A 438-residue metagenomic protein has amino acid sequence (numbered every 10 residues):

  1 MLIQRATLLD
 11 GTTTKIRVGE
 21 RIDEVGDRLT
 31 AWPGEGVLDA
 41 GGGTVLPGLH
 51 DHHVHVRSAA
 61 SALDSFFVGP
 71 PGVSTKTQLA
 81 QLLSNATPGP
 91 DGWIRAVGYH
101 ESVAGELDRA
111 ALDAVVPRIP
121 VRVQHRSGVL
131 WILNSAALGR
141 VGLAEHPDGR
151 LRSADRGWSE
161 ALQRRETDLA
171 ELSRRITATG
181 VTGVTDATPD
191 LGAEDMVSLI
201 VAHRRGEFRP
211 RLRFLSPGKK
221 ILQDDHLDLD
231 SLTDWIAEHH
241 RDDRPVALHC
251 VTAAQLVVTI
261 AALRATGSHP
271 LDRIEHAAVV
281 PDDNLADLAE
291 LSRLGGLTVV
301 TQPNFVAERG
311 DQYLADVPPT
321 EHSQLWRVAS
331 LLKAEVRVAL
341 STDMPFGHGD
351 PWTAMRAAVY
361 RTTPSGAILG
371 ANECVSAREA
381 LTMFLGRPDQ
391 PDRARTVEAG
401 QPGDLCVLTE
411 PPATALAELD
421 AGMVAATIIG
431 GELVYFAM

Functional and structural regions predicted by a protein language model:
L2-R5, L9-V251, Q255, P364 (+2 more regions): Divalent metal-binding segments
H55, K219-Q223, L294-A307: Non-cysteine beta-strand/loop elements that form the S-adenosyl-L-methionine
S102-A104, L130-W131, V184-T185, L191-D195 (+7 more regions): Flexible loop/turn segments at secondary-structure boundaries
G105-R109, L229, P281-D282, Q324-L325 (+1 more regions): Structural motif corresponding to alpha-helix initiation and N-cap regions
D108-A111, D195-V201, V258, A262 (+2 more regions): A short acidic, amphipathic alpha-helical/loop segment
I176, W235-H239, T259, L288-L291 (+1 more regions): Generic structural signal for hydrophobic
R241-A247, A254-D272, A277, T301-P411 (+1 more regions): His/Asp/Glu-enriched, well-ordered alpha-helical/loop segment that forms or immediately abuts the divalent-metal
V424-M438: Short peripheral tails and domain-boundary helices/loops at the edges of structured domains
